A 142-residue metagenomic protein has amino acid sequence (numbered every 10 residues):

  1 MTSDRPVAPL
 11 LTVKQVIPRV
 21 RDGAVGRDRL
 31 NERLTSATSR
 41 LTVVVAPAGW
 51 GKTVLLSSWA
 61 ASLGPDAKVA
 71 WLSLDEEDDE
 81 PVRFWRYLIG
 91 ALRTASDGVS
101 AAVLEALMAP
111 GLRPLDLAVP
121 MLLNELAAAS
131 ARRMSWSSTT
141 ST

Functional and structural regions predicted by a protein language model:
T2-R33, A101-L107: Conserved adenine-nucleotide phosphate-binding loops and their immediately adjacent elements
E32-L41: Phosphate-binding P-loop
T38, W50, V54-M134: Conserved phosphate-binding/catalytic loops and adjacent sensor/switch elements of nucleotide-binding enzymes, spanning
V44: Hydrophobic anchor at the beta1->P-loop junction of P-loop NTPases
P47: P-loop (Walker A) phosphate-binding loop of NTP-binding proteins
A127, T139-T142: Catalytic acidic motif of RecA-like/P-loop NTPases
